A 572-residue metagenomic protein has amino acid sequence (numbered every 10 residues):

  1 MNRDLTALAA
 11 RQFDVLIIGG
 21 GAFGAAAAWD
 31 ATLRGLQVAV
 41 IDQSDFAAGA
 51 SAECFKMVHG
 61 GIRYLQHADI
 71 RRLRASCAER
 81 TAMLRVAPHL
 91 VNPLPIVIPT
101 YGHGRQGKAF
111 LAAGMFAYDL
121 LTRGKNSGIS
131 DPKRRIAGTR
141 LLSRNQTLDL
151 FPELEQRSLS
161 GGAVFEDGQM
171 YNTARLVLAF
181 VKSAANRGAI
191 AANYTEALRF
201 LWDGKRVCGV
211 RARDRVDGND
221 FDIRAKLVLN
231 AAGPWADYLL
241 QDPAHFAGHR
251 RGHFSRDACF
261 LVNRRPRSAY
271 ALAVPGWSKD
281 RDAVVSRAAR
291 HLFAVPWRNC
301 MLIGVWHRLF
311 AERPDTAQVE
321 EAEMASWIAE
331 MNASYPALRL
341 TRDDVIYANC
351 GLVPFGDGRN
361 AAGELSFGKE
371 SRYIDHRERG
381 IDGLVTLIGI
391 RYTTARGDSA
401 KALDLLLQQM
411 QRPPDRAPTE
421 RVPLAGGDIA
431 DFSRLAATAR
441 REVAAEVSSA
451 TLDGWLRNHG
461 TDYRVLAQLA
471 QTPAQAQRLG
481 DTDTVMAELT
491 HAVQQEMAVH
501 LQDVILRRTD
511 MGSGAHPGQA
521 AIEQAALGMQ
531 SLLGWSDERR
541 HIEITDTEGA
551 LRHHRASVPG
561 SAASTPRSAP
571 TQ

Functional and structural regions predicted by a protein language model:
M1-V15, D30-R34: Extreme N-terminal leader/targeting segments of oxidoreductases
I18, I223-G233: Short hydrophobic core segments
G20-G21, Q43: Glycine-rich Rossmann-fold phosphate-binding loop(s) that bind the pyrophosphate of adenine dinucleotide cofactors
T32-A52: Glycine-rich FAD pyrophosphate-binding loop
K56-L150, A289-L292: Dinucleotide-binding Rossmann-like beta1-alpha1 core, especially the glycine-rich loop that anchors the ADP
S158, T173-R175, A244-L302, R308-G454 (+5 more regions): C-terminal catalytic lobe of FAD-dependent flavoproteins
V164-K226: Helical element adjacent to the flavin cofactor pocket in flavoenzyme catalytic cores
N230-H245: Flavin (primarily FAD) binding-site architecture
